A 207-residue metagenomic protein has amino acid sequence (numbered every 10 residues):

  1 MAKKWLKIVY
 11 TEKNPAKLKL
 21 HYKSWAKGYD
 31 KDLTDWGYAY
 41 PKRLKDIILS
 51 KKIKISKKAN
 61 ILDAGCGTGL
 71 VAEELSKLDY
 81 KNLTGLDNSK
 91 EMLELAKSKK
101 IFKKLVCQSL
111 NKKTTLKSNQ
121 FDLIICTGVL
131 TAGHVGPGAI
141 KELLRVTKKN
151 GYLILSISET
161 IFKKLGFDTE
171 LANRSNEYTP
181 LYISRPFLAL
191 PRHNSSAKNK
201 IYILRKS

Functional and structural regions predicted by a protein language model:
M1-G28: N-terminal, positively charged/glycine-rich alpha-helical extensions of SAM-dependent methyltransferases
D30-D46: Conserved SAM-binding loop and adjacent beta-strand
L62-K113: Class I SAM-dependent methyltransferase SAM/SAH-binding core
T114-I124: A short acidic, Gly/Pro-enriched loop at the edge of an enzyme's catalytic core that lines a small-molecule cofactor
G138-K149: A short glycine-rich, Lys/Arg-flanked "PGG" loop and its adjoining helix->strand segment in the class I
N150-S158: Conserved beta-strand signature within the Rossmann-like core of class I S-adenosyl-L-methionine
G166-P186: Conserved Class I S-adenosyl-L-methionine
T179-S207: Class I S-adenosyl-L-methionine
